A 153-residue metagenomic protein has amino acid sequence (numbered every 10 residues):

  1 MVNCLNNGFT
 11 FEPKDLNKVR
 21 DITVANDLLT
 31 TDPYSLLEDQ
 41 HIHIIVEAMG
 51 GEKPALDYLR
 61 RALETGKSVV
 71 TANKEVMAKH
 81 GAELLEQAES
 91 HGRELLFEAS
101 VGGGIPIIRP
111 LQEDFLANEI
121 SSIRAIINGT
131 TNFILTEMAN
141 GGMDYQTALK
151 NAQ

Functional and structural regions predicted by a protein language model:
M1-E64: N-terminal glycine-/serine-/threonine-rich beta1-alpha1-beta2 phosphate-ribose binding loop of Rossmann-like
C4-L5, T71, T130: Intrinsically disordered, low-complexity peptide-like regions
V24-A25, Q40-I42, T65, S90-R93 (+1 more regions): Short coil/turn connectors at secondary-structure junctions
L28-T31, E47-G50, G66, S90 (+2 more regions): Short, low-complexity, polar/charged sequence segments that are solvent-exposed and flexible
L29-T31, E38, V46-E47, V70-A72 (+3 more regions): General beta-strand structural signal in soluble alpha/beta enzymes
Y34-E38, E64, E86, S90 (+1 more regions): Replace "anionic and nucleotidyl ligands
M49-T65, A72-D114: Rossmann-fold NAD(P)-binding glycine/threonine-rich loop
E94-Q153: Core active-site phosphate/anionic-ligand binding loop and the adjoining beta-turn-alpha structural block in enzyme
